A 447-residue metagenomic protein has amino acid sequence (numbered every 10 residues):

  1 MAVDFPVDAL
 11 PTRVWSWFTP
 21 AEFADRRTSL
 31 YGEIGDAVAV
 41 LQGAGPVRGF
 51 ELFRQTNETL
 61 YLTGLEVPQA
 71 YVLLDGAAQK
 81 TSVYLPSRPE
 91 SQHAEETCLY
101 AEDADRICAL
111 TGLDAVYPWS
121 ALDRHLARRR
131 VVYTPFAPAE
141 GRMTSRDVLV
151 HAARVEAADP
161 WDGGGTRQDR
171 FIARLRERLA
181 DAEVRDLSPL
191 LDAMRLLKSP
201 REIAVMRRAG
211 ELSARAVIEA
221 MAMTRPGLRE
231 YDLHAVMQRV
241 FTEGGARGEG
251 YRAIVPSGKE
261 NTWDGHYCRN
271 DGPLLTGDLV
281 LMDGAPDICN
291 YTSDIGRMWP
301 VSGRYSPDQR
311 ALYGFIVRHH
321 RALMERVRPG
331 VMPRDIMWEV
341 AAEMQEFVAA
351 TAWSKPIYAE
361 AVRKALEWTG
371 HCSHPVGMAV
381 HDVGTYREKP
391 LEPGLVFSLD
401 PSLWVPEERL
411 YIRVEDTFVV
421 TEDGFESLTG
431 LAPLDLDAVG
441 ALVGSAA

Functional and structural regions predicted by a protein language model:
M1-A447: Active-site neighborhoods and metal-handling regions in enzymes and metal-associated proteins
